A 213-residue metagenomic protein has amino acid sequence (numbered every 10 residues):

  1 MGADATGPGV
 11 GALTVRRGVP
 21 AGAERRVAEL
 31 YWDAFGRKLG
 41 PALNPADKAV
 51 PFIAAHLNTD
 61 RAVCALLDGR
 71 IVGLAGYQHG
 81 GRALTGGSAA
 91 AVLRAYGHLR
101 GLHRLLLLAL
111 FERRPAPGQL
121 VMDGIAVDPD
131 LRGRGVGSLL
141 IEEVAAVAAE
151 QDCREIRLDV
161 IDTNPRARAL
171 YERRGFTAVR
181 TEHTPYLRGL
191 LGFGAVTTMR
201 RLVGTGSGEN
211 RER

Functional and structural regions predicted by a protein language model:
A12-E29, G40: A short beta-loop-alpha structural element at the N-terminal edge of CoA-dependent acyl/N-acetyltransferase catalytic
W32-I53, L84-H98: Conserved GNAT-fold acetyl-CoA-binding loop/helix
P41-D68, V72-R82, F111: Active-site rim helix/loop that mediates acceptor-substrate recognition in acyltransferases
V63, A75, L120, I125 (+1 more regions): Conserved GNAT-family N-acetyltransferase fold
G81-L120, L187: Conserved acyl-donor/pantetheine-binding loop and adjacent beta-alpha core of acyl/acetyltransferases and related
Q119-L120, A148-D159: Conserved GNAT acetyl-CoA-binding A-motif
G133-A146, A169, R173: Conserved acetyl-CoA-binding loop-helix of GNAT-fold acetyltransferases
R154-E155, I161-R168, R174, T184-R213: C-terminal "cap" of GNAT-fold acetyltransferases
